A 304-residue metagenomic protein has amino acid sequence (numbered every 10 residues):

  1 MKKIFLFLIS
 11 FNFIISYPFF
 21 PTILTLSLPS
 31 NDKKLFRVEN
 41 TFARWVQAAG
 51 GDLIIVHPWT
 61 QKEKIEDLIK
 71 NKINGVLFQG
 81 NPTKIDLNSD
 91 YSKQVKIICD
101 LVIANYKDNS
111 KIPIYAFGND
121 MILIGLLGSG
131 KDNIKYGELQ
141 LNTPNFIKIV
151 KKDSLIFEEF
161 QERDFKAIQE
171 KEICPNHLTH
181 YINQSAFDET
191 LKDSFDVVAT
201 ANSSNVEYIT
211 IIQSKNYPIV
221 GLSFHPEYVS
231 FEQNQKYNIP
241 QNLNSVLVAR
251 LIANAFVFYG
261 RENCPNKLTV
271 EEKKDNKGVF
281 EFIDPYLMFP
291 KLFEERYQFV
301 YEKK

Functional and structural regions predicted by a protein language model:
K2-N216, P226-K304: N-terminal beta1-alpha1 cap of cysteine-dependent amidohydrolase-like domains
V220-F224: Acyl-group transfer acyltransferase/transacylase scaffold of fatty acid/polyketide systems
